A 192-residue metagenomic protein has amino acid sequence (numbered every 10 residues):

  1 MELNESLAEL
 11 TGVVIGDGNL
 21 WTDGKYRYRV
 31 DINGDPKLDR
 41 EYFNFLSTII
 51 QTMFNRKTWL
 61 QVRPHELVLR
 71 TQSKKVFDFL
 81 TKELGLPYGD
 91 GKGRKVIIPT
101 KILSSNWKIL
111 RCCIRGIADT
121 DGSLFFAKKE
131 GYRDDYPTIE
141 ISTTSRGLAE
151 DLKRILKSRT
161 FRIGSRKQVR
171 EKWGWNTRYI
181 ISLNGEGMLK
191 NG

Functional and structural regions predicted by a protein language model:
M1-G192: Internal intein/HINT superfamily modules and their associated LAGLIDADG
